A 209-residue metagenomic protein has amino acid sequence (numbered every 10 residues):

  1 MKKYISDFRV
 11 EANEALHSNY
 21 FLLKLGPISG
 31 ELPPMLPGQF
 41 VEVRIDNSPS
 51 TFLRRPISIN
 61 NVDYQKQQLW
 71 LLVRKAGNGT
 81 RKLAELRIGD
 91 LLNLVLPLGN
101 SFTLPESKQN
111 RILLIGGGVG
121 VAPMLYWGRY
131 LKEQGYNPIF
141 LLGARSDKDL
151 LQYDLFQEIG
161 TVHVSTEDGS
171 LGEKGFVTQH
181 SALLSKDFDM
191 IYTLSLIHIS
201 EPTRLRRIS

Functional and structural regions predicted by a protein language model:
K2-I88: Ferredoxin-reductase
V41, L92-V95: Generic structural signal for buried aliphatic residues
D46-S50, L96-S101: Short, charged beta-turn/beta-strand-edge "cap" motif at the junction between a beta-strand and an adjacent loop
L91, R111, Y136-F140, T161 (+1 more regions): Residues at the starts of beta-strands that form the adenosine-phosphate
L92, G99, R111-L113, G118 (+1 more regions): Extended interfacial segments that mediate partner engagement and assembly in macromolecular machines
P123-K132: Histidine-anchored nucleotide/phosphate-binding helix
D147-L194: C-terminal helical cap/extension that packs against the catalytic core of soluble nucleotide-cofactor enzymes
I197-S209: Single conserved hydrophobic/aromatic residue that forms the stacking wall/gate of nucleotide- or nucleobase-binding
